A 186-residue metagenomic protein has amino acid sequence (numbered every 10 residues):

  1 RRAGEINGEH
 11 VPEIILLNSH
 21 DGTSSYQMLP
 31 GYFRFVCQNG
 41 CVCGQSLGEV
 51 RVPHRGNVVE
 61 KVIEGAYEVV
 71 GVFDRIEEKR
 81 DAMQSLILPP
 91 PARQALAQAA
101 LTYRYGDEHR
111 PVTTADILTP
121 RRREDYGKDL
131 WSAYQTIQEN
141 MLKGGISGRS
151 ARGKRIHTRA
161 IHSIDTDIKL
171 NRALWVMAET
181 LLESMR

Functional and structural regions predicted by a protein language model:
A3-R186: Intrinsically disordered, low-complexity regions enriched in serine/threonine
